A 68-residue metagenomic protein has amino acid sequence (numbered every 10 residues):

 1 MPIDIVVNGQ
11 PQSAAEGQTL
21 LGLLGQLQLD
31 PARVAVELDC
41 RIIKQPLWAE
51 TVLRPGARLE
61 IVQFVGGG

Functional and structural regions predicted by a protein language model:
M1-G67: Ubiquitin-like/PB1-type beta-grasp interaction modules and other compact soluble beta-rich domains
